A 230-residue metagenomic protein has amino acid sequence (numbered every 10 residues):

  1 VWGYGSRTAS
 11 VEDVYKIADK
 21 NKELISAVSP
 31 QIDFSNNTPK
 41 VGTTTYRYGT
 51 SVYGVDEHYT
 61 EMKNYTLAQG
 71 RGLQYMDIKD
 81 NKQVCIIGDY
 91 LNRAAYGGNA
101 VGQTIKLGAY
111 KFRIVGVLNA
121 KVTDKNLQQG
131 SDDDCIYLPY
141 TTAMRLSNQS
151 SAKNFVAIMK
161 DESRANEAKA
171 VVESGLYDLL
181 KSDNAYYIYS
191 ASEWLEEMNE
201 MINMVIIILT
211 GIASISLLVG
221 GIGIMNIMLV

Functional and structural regions predicted by a protein language model:
V1, G54, G88, V122 (+2 more regions): Glycine-centered small-residue hotspots that permit tight backbone geometry or close packing
V1, V14, Y59, I78 (+2 more regions): Intrinsic structural disorder
V1-S51, H58-E61, M144-R145, S163 (+2 more regions): Hydrophobic, regular-secondary-structure patches
R7, D19-L24, N99, K106-K111 (+1 more regions): Mechanotransmission and gating elements of multispan inner-membrane complexes involved in transport and envelope
I32-F34, T45-L146, S150, E162 (+1 more regions): Hydrophobic secondary-structure segments that place a key small or acidic residue at a functional site
N37-T38, D77, E196: Generic structural signal for helix capping and beta-alpha/helix-loop junctions
M198-V230: Hydrophobic alpha-helical transmembrane segments of multi-pass inner-membrane transport and secretion
